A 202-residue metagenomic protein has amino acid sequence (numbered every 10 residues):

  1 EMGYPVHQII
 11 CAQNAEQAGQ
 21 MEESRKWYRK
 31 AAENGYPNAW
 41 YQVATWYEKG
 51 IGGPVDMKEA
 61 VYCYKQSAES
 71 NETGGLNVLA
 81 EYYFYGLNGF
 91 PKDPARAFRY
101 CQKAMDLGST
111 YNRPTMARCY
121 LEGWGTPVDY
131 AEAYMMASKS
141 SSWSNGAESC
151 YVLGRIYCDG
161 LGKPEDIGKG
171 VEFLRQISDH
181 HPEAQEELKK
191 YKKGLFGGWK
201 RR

Functional and structural regions predicted by a protein language model:
E1-Y4, A15, E33-P37, K49-I51 (+8 more regions): Short helix-capping/linker turns of helical repeat alpha-solenoids
Q8-Q17, Q42-K49, V78-Y85, R113-E122 (+2 more regions): Hydrophobic face of amphipathic alpha-helices that form TPR/SEL1-like repeat modules and related alpha-solenoid
G52, G125, G162, K193-R202: Alpha-helical linker/edge segments of TPR/alpha-solenoid repeat scaffolds and analogous pre-/post-domain helices
M135, E165-P182: TPR/TPR-like (Sel1-like) alpha-helical repeat modules
S178-R202: Terminal, low-structured helical/coil segments at or just beyond the last alpha-helical repeat
